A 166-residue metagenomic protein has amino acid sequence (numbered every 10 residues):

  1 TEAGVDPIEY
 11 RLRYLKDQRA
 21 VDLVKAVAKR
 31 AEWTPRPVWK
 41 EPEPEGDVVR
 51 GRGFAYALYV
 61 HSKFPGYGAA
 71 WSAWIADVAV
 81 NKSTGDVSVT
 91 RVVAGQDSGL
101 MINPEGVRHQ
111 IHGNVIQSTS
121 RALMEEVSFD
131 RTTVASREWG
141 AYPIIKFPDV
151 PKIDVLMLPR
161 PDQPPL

Functional and structural regions predicted by a protein language model:
T1-H61, A70-I75, A79-L166: C-terminal catalytic domains of large/alpha subunits in multi-subunit enzymes
